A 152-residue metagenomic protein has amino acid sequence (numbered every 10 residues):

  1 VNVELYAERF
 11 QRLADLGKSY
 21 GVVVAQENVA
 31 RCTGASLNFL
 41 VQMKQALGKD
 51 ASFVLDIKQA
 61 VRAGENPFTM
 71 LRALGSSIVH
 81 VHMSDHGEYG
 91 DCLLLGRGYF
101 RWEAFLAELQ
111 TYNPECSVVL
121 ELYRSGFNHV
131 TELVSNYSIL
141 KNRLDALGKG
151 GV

Functional and structural regions predicted by a protein language model:
V1-F53, R62: Active-site acidic/histidine proton-transfer and metal-coordination neighborhood in alpha/beta enzyme cores
A7, Q11-A14, K18, V41 (+4 more regions): A structural alpha-helix within SAM-dependent methyltransferase catalytic domains
D15-S19, Q45-K49, S76, T111-P114 (+1 more regions): Secondary-structure boundary motif
S19, V23, D50-N66, L94-G96 (+1 more regions): Repeat-unit-sized solenoid/scaffold elements
V24-Q26, A51-L55, V79-V81, C116-E121: Hydrophobic faces of well-ordered beta-strands that scaffold small-molecule active sites in alpha/beta enzyme cores
T33, L37, V41, Q59-E115 (+1 more regions): Gly/Pro-rich active-site loop or hairpin
V130-G150: C-terminal helical cap(s) of enzyme catalytic domains, especially alpha/beta-barrels
